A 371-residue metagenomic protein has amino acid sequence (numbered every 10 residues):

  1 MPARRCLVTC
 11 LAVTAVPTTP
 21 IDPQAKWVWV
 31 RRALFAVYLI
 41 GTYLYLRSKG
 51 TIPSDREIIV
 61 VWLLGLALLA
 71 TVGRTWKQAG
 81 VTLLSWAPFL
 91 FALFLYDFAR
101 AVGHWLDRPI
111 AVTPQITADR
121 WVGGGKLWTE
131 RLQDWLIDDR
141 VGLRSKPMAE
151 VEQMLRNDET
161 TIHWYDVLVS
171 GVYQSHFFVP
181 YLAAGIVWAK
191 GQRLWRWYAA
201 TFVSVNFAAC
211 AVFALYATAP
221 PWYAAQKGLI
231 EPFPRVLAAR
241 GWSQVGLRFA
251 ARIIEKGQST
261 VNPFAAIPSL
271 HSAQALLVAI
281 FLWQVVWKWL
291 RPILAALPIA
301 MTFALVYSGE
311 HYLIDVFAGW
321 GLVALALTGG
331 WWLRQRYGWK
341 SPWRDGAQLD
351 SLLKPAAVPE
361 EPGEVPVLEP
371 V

Functional and structural regions predicted by a protein language model:
C6-W62, K77-Y181: N-terminal transmembrane-helix/juxtamembrane module of multi-pass inner/ER membrane proteins
V37-R47, A92-F98, N206-F213, A296-Y307: Aromatic-anchored segments of alpha-helical transmembrane domains
L84-P88, P180-Y216, P221-P232: Interfacial segments of alpha-helical transmembrane regions
W164-V179, N262-Q284, L313, F317: Membrane-interface loop-to-helix entry segments
L182-K190, S272-R291, G321-W332: Membrane-interfacial alpha-helical segments at the cytosolic side of multi-pass membrane proteins
A211-V285: Membrane-interfacial catalytic/cofactor-binding modules of polytopic membrane enzymes
A217-A225, A266, A300-L325: Interfacial helix-loop-helix junctions of multi-pass membrane proteins
L333-V358: Membrane-proximal cytoplasmic C-terminal regulatory module of class A 7TM GPCRs
